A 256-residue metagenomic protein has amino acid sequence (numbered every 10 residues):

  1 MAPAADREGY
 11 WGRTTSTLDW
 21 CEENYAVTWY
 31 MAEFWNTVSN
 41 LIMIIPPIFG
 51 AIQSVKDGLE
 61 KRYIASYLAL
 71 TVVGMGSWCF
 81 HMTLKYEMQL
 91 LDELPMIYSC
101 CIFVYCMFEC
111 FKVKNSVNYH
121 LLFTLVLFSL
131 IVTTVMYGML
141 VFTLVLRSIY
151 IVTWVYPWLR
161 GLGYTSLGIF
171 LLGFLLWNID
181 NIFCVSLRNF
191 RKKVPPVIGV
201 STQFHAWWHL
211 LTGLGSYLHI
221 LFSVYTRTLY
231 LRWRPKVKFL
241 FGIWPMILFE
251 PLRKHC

Functional and structural regions predicted by a protein language model:
A2-C256: Multi-pass alpha-helical transmembrane bundles in non-GPCR membrane proteins that perform intramembrane catalysis
